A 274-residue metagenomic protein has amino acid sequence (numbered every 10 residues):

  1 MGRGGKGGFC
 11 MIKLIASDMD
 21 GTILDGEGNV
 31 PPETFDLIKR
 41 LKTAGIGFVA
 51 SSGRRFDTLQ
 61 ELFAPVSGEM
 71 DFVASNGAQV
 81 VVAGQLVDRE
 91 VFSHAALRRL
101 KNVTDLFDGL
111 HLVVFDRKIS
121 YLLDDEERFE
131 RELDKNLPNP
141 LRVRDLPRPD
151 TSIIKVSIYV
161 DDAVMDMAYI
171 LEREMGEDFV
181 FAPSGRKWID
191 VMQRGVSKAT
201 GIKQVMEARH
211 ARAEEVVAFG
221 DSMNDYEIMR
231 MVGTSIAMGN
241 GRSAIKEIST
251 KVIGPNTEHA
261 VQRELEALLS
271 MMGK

Functional and structural regions predicted by a protein language model:
M1-C10: Short, Lys/Arg-enriched N-terminal segments with co-localized hydrophobic residues within the first ~10-30 amino acids
C10-L14, P31, D190-K274: Mg2+-dependent phosphoryl-transfer enzymes with acidic/Ser/Thr/Gly-rich catalytic loops
M19, G77, G220-S222: Active-site metal-binding loops of divalent metal-dependent hydrolases
G26-F129: Active-site phosphate-binding/coordination module
G28-A44, R89-A96, P138-P140, G195-E207 (+2 more regions): Short, acidic loop-to-helix structural element flanking the phosphoryl-transfer center in phosphate-processing enzymes
G45-V49, G68-M70, I154-K155, E214-E215 (+1 more regions): Short active-site oxyanion
P65-G68, N76, E174-E177, M231-V232 (+1 more regions): Short, structured coil segments at secondary-structure junctions
G109-F219, M223-I228, N240: Conserved acidic, metal-coordinating active-site core of Asp-based, Mg2+-dependent phosphoryl-transfer enzymes
